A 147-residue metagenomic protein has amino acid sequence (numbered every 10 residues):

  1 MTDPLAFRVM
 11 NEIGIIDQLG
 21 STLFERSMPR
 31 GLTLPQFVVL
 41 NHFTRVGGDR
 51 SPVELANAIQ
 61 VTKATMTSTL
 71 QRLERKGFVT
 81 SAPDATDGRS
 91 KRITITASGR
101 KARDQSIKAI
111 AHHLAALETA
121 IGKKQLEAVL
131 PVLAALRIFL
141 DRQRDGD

Functional and structural regions predicted by a protein language model:
M1, K123-D147: C-terminal regulatory/oligomerization modules of transcriptional regulators
M1-R30, K76: N-terminal leader segment of winged-helix/HTH proteins
L5, P35-Q36, S51, S98 (+1 more regions): N-terminal positioning helix adjacent to the helix-turn-helix/winged-helix DNA-binding module
M10-D17, T96, L130-R137: Generic structural concept
G14, N41-G47, I107, A134: Short, locally clustered residues in the helix-turn-helix/winged-helix DNA-binding domain
T22-T65: N-terminal helix-turn-helix DNA-binding core of bacterial DNA-binding proteins
S68: DNA-binding alpha-helical recognition surfaces that contact promoter or target DNA
Q71-P131: Charged, amphipathic alpha-helical coiled-coil/dimerization segments
